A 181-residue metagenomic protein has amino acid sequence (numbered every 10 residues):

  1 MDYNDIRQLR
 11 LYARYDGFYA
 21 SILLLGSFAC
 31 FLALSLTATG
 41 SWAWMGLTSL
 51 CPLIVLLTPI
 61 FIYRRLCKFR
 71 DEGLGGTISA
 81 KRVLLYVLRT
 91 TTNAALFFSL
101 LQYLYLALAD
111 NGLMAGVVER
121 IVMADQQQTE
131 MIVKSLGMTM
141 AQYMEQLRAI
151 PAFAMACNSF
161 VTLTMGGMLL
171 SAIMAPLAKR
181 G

Functional and structural regions predicted by a protein language model:
M1-F69: Transmembrane alpha-helical insertion/packing segments
L11-Y19, L85-F98: Alpha-helical transmembrane segments of multi-pass membrane proteins
G26, C30, F97-Y105: Hydrophobic alpha-helical transmembrane segments that constitute the membrane-spanning cores of multi-pass membrane
Y63-R82: Membrane-helix interface/capping segments
L100-E130: Functional transmembrane-helix hotspots
Q127-E145: Low-complexity, acidic polar-rich segments
Q142-M165: Individual transmembrane alpha-helix segments
N158-G181: A hydrophobic membrane-anchoring alpha-helix module
